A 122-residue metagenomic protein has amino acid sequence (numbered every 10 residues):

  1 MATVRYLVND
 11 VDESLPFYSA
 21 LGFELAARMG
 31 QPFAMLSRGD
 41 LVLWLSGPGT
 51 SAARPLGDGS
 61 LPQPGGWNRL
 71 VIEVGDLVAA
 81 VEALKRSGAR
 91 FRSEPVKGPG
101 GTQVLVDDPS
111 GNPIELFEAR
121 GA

Functional and structural regions predicted by a protein language model:
M1-T3, E24-I72, V81-D107, E118-A122: Vicinal oxygen chelate
R5-V11: Conserved beta-strand-loop-alpha-helix junction that forms the acyl-donor binding cleft
S14-S19, L84, G111: Conserved active-site tyrosine of GNAT-family acetyltransferases
P113-L116: Short glycine-/small-residue motifs
